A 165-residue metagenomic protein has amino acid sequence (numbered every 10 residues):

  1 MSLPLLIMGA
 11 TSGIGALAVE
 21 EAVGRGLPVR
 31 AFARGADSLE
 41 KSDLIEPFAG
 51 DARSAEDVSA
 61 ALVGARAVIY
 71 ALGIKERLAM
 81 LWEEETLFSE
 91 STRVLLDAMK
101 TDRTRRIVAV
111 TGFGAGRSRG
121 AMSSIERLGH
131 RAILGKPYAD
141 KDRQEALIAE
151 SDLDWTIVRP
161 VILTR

Functional and structural regions predicted by a protein language model:
P4, R66-A67, R106: Structural motif
P4-R25: N-terminal Rossmann NAD(P)H-binding glycine-rich loop of SDR-like oxidoreductase domains
L6, R30, T156: Conserved beta-strand positions in the Rossmann-like core of class I SAM-dependent methyltransferases
T11, P28-R30, A36, L78 (+2 more regions): Conserved Rossmann-fold NAD(P)-dependent oxidoreductase catalytic core, especially the SDR/UDP-sugar
R34, A52, G112, P160: Active-site loop/turn elements of alpha/beta-hydrolase fold enzymes, especially the short glycine-/histidine-rich
D37-V94, A98-T101: NAD(P)H-binding glycine-rich loop region in Rossmannoid oxidoreductase-like domains and their noncatalytic homologs
L72, V108-T111, V161: Active-site beta-alpha turn of Rossmann-fold NAD(P)-dependent dehydrogenases/reductases
E145-R165: Conserved beta-loop-beta element that borders a ligand/cofactor-binding pocket
